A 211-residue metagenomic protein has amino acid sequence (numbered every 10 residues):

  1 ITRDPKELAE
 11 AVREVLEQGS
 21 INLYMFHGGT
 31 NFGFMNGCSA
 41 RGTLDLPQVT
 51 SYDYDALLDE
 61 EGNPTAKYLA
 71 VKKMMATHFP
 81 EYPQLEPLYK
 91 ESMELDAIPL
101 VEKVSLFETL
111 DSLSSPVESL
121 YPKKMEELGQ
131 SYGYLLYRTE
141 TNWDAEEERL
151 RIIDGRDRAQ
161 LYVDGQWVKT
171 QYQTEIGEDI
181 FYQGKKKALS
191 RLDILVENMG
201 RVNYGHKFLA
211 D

Functional and structural regions predicted by a protein language model:
I1-I21: Catalytic-core regions of glycoside hydrolase
E14-G19, L23-D211: Carbohydrate-binding surfaces of carbohydrate-active enzymes
